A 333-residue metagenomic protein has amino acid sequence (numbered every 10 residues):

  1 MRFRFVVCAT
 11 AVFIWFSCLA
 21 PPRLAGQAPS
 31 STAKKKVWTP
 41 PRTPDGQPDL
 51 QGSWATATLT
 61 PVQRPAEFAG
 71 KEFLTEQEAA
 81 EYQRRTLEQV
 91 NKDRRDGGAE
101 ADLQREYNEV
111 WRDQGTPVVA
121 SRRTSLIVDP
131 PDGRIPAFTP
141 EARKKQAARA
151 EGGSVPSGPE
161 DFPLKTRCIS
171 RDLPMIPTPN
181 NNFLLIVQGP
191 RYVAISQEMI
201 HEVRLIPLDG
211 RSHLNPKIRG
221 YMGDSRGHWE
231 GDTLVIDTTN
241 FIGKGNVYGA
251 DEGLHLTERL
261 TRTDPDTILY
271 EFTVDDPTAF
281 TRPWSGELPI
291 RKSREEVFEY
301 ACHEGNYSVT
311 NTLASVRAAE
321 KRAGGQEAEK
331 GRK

Functional and structural regions predicted by a protein language model:
R2-K333: PEST-like low-complexity, intrinsically disordered acidic/proline/serine-rich tracts that flank trafficking/processing
